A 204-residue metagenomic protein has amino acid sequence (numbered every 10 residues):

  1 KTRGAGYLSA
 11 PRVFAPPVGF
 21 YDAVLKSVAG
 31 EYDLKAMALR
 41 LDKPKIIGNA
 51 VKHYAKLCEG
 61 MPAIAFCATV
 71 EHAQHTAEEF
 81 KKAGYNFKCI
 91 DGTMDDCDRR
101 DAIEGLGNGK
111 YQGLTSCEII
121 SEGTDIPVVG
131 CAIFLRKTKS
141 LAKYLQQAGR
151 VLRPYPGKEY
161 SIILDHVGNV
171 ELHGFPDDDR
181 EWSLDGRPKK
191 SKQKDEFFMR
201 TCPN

Functional and structural regions predicted by a protein language model:
K1-C67, E181, D185-Q193: Conserved interdomain linker/interface between the two RecA-like ATPase lobes of SF2 helicase motors
T2-G4, P17-D22, V70-E71, M94-D96 (+4 more regions): Conserved nucleotide-binding/hydrolysis micro-motifs of P-loop NTPases
L8-P11, A83-N86, P127-C131, G157-I162: Short glycine-/polar-rich loops that comprise or flank the Walker A/P-loop and associated switch/sensor motifs
I64, A73-E122: Conserved helicase ATPase core of P-loop NTP-dependent helicases/translocases
K139-I162: Conserved SF2 helicase motif VI
S161-P176, W182-P188, K192: ASCE RecA-like P-loop NTPase motor cores that couple ATP hydrolysis to mechanical translocation on nucleic acids
M199: Residues immediately within or flanking Cys/His clusters that coordinate Zn2+ in small zinc-binding modules
C202: Short cysteine-rich clusters marking metal-coordination/redox-active sites
